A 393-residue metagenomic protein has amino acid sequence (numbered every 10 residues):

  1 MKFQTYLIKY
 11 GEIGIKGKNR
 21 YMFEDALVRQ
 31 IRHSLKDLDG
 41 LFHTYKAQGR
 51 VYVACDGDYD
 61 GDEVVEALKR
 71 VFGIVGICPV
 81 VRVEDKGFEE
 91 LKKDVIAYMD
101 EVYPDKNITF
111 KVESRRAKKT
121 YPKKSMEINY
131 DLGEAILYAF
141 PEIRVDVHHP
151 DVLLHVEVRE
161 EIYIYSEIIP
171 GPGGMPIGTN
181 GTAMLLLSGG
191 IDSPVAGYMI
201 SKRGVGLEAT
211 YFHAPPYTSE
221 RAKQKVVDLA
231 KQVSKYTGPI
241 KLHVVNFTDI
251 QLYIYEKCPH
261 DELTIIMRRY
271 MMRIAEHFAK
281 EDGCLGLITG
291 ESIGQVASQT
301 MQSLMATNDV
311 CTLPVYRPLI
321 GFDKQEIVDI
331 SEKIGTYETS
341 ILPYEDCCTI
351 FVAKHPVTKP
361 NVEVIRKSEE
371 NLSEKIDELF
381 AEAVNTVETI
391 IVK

Functional and structural regions predicted by a protein language model:
M1-M184, P194-I240, D249, D309 (+3 more regions): RNA-binding accessory domains that recognize and position tRNA/RNA substrates
E134-I136, G174-N180, Q251-L252, K257-D329 (+2 more regions): Active-site adenylate/phosphate-handling loop in enzymes that bind or generate adenylated species
L185, A209-Y211, V244, T289 (+1 more regions): Structural beta-sheet core signal
G190: Conserved G/P- and acidic residue-centered "switch" motifs that form tight phosphate/ATP-binding loops in soluble
S234-K235, P239-E262: S-adenosyl-L-methionine
Q295, P343-F351: Small/polar glycine-rich anion-binding or flexible loop at a beta-alpha turn
G335-P343: A short alpha-helix-loop-beta-strand transition element characteristic of N-terminal alpha/beta dinucleotide-binding
